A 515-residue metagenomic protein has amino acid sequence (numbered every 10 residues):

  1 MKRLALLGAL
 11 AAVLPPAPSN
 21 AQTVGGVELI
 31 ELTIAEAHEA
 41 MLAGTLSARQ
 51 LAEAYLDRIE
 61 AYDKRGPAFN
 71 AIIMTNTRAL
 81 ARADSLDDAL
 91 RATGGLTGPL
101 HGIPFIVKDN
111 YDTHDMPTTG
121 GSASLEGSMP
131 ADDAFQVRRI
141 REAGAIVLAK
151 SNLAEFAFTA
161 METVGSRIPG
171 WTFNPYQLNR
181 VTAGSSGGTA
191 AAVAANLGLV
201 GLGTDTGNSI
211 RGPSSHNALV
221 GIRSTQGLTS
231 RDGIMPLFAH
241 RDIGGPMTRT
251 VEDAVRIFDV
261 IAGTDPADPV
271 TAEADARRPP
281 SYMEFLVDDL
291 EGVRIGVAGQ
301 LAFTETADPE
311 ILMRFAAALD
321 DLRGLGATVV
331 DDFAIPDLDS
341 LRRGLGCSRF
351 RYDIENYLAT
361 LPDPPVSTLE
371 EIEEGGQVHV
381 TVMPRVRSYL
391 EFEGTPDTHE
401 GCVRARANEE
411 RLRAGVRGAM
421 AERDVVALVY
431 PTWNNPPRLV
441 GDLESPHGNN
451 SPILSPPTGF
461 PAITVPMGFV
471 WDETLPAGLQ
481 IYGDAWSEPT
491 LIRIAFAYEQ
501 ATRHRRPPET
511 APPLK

Functional and structural regions predicted by a protein language model:
A5-P15: Bacterial N-terminal signal peptides
A17-A21: Sec/Tat signal peptide C-region and signal peptidase I cleavage site
Q22-T119, A123-E126, F156-A160, T271-A274 (+4 more regions): Short, well-ordered alpha-helical
I30, Y111, P117, I243 (+3 more regions): Gly/Ser-rich, acidic/histidine-flanked active-site/gating loops
G44, G102, E142, G198 (+3 more regions): Glycine-rich, small-residue loops and helix-cap segments that act as flexible hinges at active-site edges
L100-G244, P269-A272, A298-Q300, L428-P446 (+1 more regions): Short glycine/serine-rich loop/turn segments
H101-G120, E284-Q300, S348-R417, P466-P476: Short helix-loop capping/hinge segments that flank enzyme active sites or metal/cofactor-binding pockets
E142, I146, A194-G296, T304 (+3 more regions): Structural helix-boundary/capping segments
